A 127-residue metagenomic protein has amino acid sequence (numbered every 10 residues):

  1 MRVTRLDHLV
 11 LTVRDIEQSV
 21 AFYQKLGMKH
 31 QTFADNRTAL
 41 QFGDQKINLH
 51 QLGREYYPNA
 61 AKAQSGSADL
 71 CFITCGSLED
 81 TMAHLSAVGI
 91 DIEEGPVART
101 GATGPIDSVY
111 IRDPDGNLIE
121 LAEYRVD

Functional and structural regions predicted by a protein language model:
M1-L6, T12-Q31, G43-E94, R112-D127: Glyoxalase I/VOC metalloenzyme domain signal
Q18, D35-T38: Short glycine/proline-centered loop/turn elements that form peptide/ligand docking sites
A34, T103-I106: Short, small/polar residue-rich loop motifs at catalytic or cofactor-binding pockets
N36-R37, R99-T100, R125: Conserved beta-strand edge residues that scaffold enzyme active sites
A60, G101-G104: Acidic pyrophosphate-coordinating catalytic loop
E93-G101: Short, basic/aromatic recognition patches
P96, P105-S108: Low-complexity, intrinsically disordered Gly/Pro/Thr-rich segments
